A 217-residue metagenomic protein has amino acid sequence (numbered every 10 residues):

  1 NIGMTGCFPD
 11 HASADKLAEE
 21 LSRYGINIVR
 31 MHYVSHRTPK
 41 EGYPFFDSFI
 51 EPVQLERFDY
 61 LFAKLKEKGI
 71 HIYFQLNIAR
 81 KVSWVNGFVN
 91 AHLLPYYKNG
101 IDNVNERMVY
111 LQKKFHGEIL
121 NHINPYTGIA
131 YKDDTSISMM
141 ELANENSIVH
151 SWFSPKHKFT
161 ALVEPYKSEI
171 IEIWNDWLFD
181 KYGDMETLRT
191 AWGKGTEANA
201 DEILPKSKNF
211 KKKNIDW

Functional and structural regions predicted by a protein language model:
N1-W217: Active-site mouth of glycoside hydrolases
